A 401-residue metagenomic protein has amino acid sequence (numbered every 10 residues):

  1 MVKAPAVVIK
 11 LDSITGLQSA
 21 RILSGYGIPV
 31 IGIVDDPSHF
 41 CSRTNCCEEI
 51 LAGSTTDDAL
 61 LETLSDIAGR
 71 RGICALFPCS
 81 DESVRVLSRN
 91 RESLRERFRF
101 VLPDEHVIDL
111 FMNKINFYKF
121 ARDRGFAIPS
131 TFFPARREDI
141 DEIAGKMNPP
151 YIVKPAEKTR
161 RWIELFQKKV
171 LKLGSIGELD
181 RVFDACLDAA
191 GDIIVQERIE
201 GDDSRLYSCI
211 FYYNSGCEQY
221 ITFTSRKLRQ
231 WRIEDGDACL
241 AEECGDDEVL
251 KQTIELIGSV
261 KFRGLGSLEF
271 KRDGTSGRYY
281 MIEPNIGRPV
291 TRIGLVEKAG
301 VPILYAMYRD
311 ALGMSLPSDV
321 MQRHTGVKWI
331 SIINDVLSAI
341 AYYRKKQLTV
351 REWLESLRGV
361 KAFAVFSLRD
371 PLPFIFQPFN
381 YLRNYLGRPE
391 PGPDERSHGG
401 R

Functional and structural regions predicted by a protein language model:
M1-P103, E138-E142, G359-V360, F366-G399: ATP-binding N-terminal substructure of ATP-dependent carboxylate-amine bond-forming enzymes
I108-I194, S215-G216: Active-site nucleotide/adenylate-binding loops and adjacent lid/helix of ATP-dependent enzymes
L173-R232, E243-I254, K271-T275, Y279-Y280: Phosphate-binding site of ATP-dependent enzymes
I176, V290-R309: Gly/Ser/Thr-rich active-site loops/lids in small-molecule metabolic enzymes that frequently grip phosphoryl groups
I194, R263-S267, P317-R323: Flexible, glycine/charged-enriched surface loops at secondary-structure junctions
L228-R232, G236-L240, N285-A299: Glycine-rich phosphate/pyrophosphate-binding beta-alpha loops
G258-I293: Conserved metal-phosphate-binding beta-hairpin within the catalytic cores of diverse ATP-dependent phosphoryl-transfer
R309-R401: Peripheral (often C-terminal) accessory segments that flank ATP-dependent C-N-forming ligase machineries
